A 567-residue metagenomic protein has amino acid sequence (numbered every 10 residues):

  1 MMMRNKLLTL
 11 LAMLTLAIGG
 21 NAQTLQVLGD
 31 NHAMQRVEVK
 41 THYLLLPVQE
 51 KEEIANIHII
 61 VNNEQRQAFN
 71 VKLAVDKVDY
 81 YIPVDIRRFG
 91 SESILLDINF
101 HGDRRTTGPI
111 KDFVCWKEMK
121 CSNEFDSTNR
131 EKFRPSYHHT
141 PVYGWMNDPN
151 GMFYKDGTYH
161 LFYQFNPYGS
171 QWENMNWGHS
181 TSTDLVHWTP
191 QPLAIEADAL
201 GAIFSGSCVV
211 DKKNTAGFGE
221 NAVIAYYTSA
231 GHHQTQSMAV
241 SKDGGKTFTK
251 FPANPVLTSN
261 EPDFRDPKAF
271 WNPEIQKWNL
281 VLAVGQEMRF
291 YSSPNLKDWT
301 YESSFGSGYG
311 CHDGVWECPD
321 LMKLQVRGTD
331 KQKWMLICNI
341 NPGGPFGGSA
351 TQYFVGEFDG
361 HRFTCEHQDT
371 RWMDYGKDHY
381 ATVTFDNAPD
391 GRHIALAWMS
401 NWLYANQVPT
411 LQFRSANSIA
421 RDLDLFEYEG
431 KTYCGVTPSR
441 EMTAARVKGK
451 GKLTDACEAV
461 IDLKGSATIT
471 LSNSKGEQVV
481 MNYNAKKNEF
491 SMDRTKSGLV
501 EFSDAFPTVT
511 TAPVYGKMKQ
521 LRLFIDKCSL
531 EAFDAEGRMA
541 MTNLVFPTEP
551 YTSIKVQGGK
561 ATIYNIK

Functional and structural regions predicted by a protein language model:
M1-T24: Bacterial Sec-dependent N-terminal signal peptides
T24-Q67, V84-R105, F125, G328-D330 (+1 more regions): Beta-rich accessory regions
L25-M34, Q65-V84, K111-N150, G169-W172 (+6 more regions): Surface loop/turn signatures of beta-propeller and other carbohydrate-active proteins
L46, L96-I98, D148-Y168, P190-A194 (+9 more regions): Hydrophobic core segments of beta-strands in well-ordered, beta-rich domains
I54-N62, E131-F133, T140-P141, D156-G157 (+1 more regions): Beta-propeller domains
A55-N56, T107, W172-N176, H233-A239 (+2 more regions): Structural motif
I60, S182, S241-K242, F290-L296: Conserved Ser/Thr-centered positions that define the repeating blades of beta-propeller domains
L324-G328, W334, P342-G360: Acidic, glycine-rich loop-and-beta core segments that form the ion-binding/anion-interacting portion of active sites
